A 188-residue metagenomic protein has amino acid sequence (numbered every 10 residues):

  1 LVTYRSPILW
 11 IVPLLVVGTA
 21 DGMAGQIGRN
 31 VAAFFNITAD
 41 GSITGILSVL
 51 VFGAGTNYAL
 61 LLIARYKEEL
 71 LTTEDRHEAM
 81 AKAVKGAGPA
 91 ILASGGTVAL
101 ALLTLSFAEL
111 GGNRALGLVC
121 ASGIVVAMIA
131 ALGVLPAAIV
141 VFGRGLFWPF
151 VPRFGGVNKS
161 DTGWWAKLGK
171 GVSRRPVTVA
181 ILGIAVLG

Functional and structural regions predicted by a protein language model:
L1-G188: Membrane-embedded transmembrane helical bundles of large multi-pass transporters/channels
